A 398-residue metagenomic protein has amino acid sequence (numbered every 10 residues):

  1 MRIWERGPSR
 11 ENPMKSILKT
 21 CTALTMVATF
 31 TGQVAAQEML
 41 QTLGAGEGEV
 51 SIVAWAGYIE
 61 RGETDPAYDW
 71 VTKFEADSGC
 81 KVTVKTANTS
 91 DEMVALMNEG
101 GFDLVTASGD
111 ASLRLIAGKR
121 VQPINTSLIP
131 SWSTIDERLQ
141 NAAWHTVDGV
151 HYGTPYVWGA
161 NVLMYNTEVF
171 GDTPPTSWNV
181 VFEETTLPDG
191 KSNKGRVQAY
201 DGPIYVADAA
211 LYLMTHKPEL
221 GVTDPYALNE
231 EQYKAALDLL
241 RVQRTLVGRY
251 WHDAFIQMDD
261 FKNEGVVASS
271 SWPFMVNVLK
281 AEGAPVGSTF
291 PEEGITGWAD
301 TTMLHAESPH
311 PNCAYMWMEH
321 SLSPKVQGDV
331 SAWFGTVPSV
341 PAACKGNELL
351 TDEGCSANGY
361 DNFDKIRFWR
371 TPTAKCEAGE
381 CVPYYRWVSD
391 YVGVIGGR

Functional and structural regions predicted by a protein language model:
M1-V50, R398: Short, low-complexity disordered leader/linker segments with a strong preference for bacterial N-terminal type II
Q37-L115: Early extracytoplasmic/lumenal segment of secretory-pathway proteins
S51, W55, I59-D65, T106-I256: Extracytoplasmic ligand-binding site segments that recognize negatively charged/polar headgroups
M97, A210, D260-K262, L304: Hydrophobic residues within well-ordered alpha-helices
D103-A107, Y250, V267-W272, G287-S288: Paired acidic/hydrophobic, glycine-rich loop segments that form the ligand-binding mouth/hinge of periplasmic-binding
D259, K365-R398: Conserved C-terminal helix/tail region of periplasmic/extracytoplasmic solute-binding proteins
S271, K280-W333, G397-R398: Extracytoplasmic/periplasmic substrate-recognition and gating elements
H305-W369: Mature extracytoplasmic/periplasmic domains
